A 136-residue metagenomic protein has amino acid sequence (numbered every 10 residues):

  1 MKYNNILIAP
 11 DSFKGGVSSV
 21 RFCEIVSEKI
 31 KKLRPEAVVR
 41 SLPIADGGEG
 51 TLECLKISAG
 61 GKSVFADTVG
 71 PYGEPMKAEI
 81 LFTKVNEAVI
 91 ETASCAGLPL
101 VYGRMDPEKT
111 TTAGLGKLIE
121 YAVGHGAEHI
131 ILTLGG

Functional and structural regions predicted by a protein language model:
M1-G136: N-terminal loops that bind phosphate or other acidic moieties and the adjacent beta-alpha structural core
